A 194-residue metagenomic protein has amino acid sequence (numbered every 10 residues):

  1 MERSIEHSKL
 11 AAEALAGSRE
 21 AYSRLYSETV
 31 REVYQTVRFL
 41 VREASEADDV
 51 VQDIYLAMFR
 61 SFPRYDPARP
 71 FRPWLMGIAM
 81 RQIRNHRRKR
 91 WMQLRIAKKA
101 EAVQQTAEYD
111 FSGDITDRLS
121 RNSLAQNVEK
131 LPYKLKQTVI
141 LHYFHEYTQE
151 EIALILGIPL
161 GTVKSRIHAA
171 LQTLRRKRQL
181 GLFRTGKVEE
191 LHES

Functional and structural regions predicted by a protein language model:
E2-S4, E13, R95, R118 (+4 more regions): C-terminal edge and immediately downstream basic/flexible tail or linker adjoining helix-turn-helix-like DNA-binding
L15-A16, R42-E43, D53-P70, K89-R90 (+1 more regions): Sigma70-family region 2
L15-R24, Y34-D53, L160, F183-R184: Short, charged helix-capping/linker segments at alpha-helix termini
L25, T29, V33, I54 (+2 more regions): Residue-level preference for hydrophobic side chains embedded in well-ordered alpha helices
V51, R87, I167, L171-L174 (+1 more regions): DNA major-groove recognition helix of helix-turn-helix
P63-P67, G77-K98, A169: Arg/Lys-rich amphipathic alpha helix in sigma70-family domain 2
H86-E108, I115, F183-K187: Short, basic/polar amphipathic helix motif occurring as a linker/hinge flanking DNA-binding modules in transcription
T138-H142: A short pre-motif secondary-structure segment
